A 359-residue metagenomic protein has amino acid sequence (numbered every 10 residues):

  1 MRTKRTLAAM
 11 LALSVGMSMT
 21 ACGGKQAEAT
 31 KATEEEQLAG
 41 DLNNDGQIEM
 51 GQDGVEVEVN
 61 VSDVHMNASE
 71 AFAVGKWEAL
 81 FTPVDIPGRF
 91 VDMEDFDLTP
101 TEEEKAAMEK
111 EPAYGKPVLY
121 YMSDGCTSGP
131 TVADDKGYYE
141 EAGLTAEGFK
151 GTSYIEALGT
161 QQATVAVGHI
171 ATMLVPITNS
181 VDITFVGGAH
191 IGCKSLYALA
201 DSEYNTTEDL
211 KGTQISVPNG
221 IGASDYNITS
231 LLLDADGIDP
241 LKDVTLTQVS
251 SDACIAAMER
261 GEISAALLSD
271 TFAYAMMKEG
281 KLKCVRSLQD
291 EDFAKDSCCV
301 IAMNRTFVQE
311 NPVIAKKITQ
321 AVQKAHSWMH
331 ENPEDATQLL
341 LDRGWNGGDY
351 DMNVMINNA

Functional and structural regions predicted by a protein language model:
M1-A9: Bacterial N-terminal signal peptides that target proteins for export
S18-A21: C-terminal motif of bacterial Sec signal peptides marking the signal peptidase cleavage site
G23-K25: Bacterial signal peptide processing site
A32-Q248, S264-D270, K281-S287, K295: Short, glycine-/small- and polar/acidic-enriched structural segments that line small-molecule recognition paths
A68, Y154-L158, C254-A257, I263 (+3 more regions): Short, hydrophobic alpha-helical packing/hinge segments within bilobed ligand-binding/sensory domains
D124, N219, A223-S224, D252 (+3 more regions): Soluble non-cytosolic domains of exported or imported proteins
L196-A198, V300-A302, F307-V308: Short glycine- and hydrophobic/aromatic-rich loop-to-beta-strand nucleating segment in the catalytic cores
Q309-A359: Secondary-structure end/capping motifs
